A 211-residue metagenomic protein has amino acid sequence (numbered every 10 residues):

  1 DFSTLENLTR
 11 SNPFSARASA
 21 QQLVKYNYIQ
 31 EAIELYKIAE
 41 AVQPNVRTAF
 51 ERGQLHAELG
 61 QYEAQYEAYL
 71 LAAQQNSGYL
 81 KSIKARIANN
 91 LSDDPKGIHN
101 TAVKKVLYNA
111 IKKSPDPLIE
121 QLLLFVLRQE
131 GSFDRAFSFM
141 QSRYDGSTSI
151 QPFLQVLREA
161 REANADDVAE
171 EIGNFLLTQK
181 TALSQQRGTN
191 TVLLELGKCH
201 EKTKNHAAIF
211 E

Functional and structural regions predicted by a protein language model:
D1-T9, E31-A39, E63-A72, G97-I111 (+3 more regions): Alpha-helical repeat scaffolds
S3-L8, P13, A20, L91-P95: Alpha-helical adaptor scaffolds
L5-E6, R17-Q21, K37, F50-Q54 (+7 more regions): Amphipathic alpha-helical repeat scaffolds
T9-A18, E31, V42-F50, G60-Y66 (+5 more regions): Generic helix N-cap/helix-start motif at coil->alpha-helix transitions
L23, H56, N90-L91, L127 (+3 more regions): Residue at a conserved register position within TPR or TPR-like alpha-solenoid repeats
Y26, L59, D94-G97, E130 (+2 more regions): Structural motif corresponding to the intra-repeat A-B loop/turn of tetratricopeptide repeats
A102-K105, D116-T181, N190: Alpha-solenoid helical-repeat scaffolds
